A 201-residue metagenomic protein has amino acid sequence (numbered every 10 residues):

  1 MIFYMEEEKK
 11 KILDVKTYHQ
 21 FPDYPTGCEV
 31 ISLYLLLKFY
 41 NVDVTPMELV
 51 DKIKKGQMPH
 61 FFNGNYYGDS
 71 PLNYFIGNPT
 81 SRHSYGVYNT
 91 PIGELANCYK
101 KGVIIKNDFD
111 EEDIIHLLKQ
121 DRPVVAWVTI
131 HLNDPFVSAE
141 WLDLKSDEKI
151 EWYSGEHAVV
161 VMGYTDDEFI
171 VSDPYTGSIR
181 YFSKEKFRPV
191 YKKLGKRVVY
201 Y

Functional and structural regions predicted by a protein language model:
M1-T90, I130-L132, V137-K145, K149-W152: Active-site-adjacent structural segments surrounding the nucleophilic cysteine of cysteine proteases and isopeptidases
M5, D134, A139-Y153, V159-Y201: Noncatalytic regulatory segments and standalone regulatory/sensor domains
D23, I31, F109, E156 (+1 more regions): Short, well-structured alpha-helical interface segments that form or flank functional binding sites
G27, I105, V124-V128, V160 (+2 more regions): Structural recognition of the beta-strand scaffold that forms the well-ordered cores of secreted hydrolase catalytic
P79-E111, H116-K119: Mid-length scaffold segments of soluble, non-membrane domains
K101, Q120-V125, D167: Loop/turn elements at helix/coil->beta-strand transitions in domains of secreted/extracellular proteins
V103-N107, K149-S154: Short, solvent-exposed secondary-structure boundary motifs
